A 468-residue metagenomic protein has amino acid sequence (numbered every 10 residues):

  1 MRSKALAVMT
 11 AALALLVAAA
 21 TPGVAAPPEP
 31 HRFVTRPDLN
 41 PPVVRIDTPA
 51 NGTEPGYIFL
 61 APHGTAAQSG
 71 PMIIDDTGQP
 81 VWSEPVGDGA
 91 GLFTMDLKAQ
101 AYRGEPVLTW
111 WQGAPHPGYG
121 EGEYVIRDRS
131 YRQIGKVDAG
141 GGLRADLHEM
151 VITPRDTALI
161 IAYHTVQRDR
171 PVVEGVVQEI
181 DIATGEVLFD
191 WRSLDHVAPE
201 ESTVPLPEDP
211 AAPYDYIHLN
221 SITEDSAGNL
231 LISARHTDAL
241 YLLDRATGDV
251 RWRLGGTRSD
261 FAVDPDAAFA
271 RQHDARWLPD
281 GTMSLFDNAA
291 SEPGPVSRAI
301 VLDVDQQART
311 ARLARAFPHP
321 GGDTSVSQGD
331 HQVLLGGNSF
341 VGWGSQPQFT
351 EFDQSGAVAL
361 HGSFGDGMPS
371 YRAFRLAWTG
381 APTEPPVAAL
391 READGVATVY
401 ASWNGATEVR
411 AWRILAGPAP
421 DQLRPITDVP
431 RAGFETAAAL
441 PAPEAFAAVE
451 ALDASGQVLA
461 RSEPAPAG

Functional and structural regions predicted by a protein language model:
M1, A5-A7, A290, D453: Intrinsically disordered, low-complexity segments enriched in glycine/proline and serine/threonine
R2-A25: Secretory targeting and sorting signals
A26-G468: Histidine-/acidic-rich catalytic cores in large beta-rich domains
